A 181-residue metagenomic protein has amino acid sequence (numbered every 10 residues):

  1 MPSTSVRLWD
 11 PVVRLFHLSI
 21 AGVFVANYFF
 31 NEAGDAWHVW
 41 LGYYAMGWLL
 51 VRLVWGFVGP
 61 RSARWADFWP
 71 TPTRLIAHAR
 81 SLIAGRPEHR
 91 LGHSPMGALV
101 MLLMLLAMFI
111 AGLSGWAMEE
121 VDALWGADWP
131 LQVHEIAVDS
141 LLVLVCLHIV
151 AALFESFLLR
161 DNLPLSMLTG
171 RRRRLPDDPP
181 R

Functional and structural regions predicted by a protein language model:
M1-R181: Membrane-embedded alpha-helical bundles that constitute the cytochrome b-like, heme-associated redox core of multi-pass
